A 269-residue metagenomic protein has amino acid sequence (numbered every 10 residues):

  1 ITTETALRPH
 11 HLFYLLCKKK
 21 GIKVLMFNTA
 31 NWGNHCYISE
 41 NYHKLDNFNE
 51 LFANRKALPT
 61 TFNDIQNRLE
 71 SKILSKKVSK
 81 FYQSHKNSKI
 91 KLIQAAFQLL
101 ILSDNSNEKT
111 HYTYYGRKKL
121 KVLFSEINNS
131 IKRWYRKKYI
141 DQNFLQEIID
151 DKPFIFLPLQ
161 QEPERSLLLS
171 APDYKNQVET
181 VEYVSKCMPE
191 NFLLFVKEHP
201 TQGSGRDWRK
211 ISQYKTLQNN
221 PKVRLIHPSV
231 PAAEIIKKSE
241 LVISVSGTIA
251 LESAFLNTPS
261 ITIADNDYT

Functional and structural regions predicted by a protein language model:
E4-H10, W32, E162: Gly/Ser/Thr-rich loops at beta-strand to alpha-helix junctions that form or flank small-molecule/cofactor-binding
T5, P9, V24, N28 (+1 more regions): A donor-sugar binding/catalytic signature common to diverse glycosyltransferases and related nucleotide-sugar
H11-K23: Glycosyltransferases and closely related glycan-assembly transferases that use nucleotide-activated donors
K20-S130: Active-site-proximal region of nucleotide-activated glycan assembly enzymes, centered on histidine/acidic-rich loops
S106-I149, S166, S170-N176: Segments forming glycine/polar-rich beta-alpha architectures that bind adenosine-containing cofactors
I148, L217, E234-I235: Structural alpha-helical scaffold elements that stabilize or flank donor/cofactor-binding regions in carbohydrate
I149-S185, F192, E198-G203: Active-site donor-nucleotide binding/catalytic segment of nucleotide-sugar enzymes
Y183-H227: Catalytic donor nucleotide-activated moiety binding site of glycosyltransferases and closely related
